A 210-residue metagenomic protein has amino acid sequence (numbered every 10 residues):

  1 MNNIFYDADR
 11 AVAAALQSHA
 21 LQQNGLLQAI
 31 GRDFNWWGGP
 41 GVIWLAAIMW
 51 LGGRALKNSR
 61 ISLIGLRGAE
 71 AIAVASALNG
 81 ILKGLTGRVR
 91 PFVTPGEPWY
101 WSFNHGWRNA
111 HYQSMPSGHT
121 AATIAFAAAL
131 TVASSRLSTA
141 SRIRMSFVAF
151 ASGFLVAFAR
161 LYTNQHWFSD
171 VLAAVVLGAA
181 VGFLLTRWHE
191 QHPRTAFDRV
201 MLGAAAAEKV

Functional and structural regions predicted by a protein language model:
M1-A47, K83-W107, A207-K209: N-terminal transmembrane-helix/juxtamembrane module of multi-pass inner/ER membrane proteins
N2, A13, Q17, I48 (+5 more regions): Membrane-water interface at transmembrane helix exits
A8, H19, Q23, N58-S59 (+4 more regions): Membrane-interface elements of multi-pass transporters and channels
L26-A29, A46-W50, A128-A129, S152-A157: Hydrophobic, membrane-inserted alpha-helices
N35-R54, H119-L130: Hydrophobic alpha-helical transmembrane segments
L51-I81, S146: Interfacial segments of alpha-helical transmembrane regions
A69-I81, L85, L172, V176 (+2 more regions): Hydrophobic, lipid-facing residues on alpha-helical transmembrane segments of integral membrane proteins
E97-V210: Membrane-embedded catalytic cores of phosphoryl/pyrophosphoryl-handling enzymes
